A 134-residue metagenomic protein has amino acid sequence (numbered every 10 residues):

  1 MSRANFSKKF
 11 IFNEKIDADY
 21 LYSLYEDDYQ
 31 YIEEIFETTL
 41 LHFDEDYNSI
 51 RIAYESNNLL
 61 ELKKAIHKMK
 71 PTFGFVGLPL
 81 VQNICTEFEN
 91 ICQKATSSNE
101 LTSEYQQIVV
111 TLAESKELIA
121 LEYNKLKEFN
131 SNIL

Functional and structural regions predicted by a protein language model:
M1-L134: Two-component system phosphorelay core
